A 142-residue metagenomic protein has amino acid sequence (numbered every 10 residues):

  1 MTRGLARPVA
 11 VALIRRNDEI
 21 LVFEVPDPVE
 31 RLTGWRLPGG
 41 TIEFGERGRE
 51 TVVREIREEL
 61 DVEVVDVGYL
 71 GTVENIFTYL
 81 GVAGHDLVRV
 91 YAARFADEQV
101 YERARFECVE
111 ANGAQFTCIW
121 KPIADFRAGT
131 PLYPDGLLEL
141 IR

Functional and structural regions predicted by a protein language model:
M1-L21, T41: Conserved N-terminal beta-strand and adjoining loop/helix that marks the start of the Nudix/MutT-like hydrolase domain
R7-V11, D86-V90, Q115: Short hydrophobic/aromatic beta-strand or adjacent loop that forms the aromatic wall/cage of a ligand/substrate-binding
R15-I20, E30, E43-F44, E74-I76 (+1 more regions): Short, charged/polar surface micro-motifs in flexible loops or helix N-caps
E19-E59: Conserved Nudix-box catalytic region and its N-terminal flanking loop in Nudix hydrolases and closely related
E63-T72: A short coil-to-beta-strand element that immediately follows conserved catalytic motifs
N75-R105, I119, L137-L140: Active-site-adjacent beta-strand/loop module that shapes the phosphate/pyrophosphate-binding cleft
F106, G113-F116: Non-DNA-binding regulatory cores of transcription-related proteins, predominantly C-terminal effector-binding
A128-R142: Charged phosphate-binding loop/patch that engages nucleotide di/tri-phosphates or the phosphate backbone of nucleic
